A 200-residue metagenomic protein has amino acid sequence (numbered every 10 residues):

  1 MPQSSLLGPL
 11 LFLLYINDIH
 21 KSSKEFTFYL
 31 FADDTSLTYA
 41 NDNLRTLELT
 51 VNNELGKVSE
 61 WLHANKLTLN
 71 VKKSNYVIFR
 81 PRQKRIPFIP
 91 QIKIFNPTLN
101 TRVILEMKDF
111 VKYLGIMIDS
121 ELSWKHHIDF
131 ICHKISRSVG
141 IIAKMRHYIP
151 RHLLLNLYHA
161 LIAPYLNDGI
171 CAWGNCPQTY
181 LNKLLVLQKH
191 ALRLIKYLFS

Functional and structural regions predicted by a protein language model:
M1-L11, T38-L44, L99-T101, M107 (+3 more regions): Short, conserved non-catalytic motifs in the polymerase core
P9-T38: Active-site palm subdomain of RNA-directed nucleic acid polymerases
H20, G56-H63, S136-A143, A163 (+2 more regions): Structural signal for well-ordered, non-membrane alpha-helices
K24, S36-E60, N175: Catalytic palm subdomain of template-directed nucleic-acid polymerases, centered on the conserved carboxylate motif
F28, E48-V51, L55, L69 (+3 more regions): Hydrophobic packing residues in well-ordered alpha-helices of helical domains and bundles
N53, T68-D109: Short, conserved micro-motifs composed of acidic
S59-I78, C171, Y180-S200: Short, charged alpha-helical motifs in flexible N/C-terminal segments and linkers
R102-A172: Basic, alpha-helical interaction scaffolds
